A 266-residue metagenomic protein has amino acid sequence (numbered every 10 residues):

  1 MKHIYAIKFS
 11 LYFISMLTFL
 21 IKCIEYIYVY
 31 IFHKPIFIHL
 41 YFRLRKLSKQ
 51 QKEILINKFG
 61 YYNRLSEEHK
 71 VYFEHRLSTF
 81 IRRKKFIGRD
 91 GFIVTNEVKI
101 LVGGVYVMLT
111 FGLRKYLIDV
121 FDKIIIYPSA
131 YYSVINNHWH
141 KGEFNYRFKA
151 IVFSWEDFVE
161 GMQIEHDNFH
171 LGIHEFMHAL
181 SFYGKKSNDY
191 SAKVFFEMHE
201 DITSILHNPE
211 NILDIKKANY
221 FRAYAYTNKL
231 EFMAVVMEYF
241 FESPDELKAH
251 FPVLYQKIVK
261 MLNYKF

Functional and structural regions predicted by a protein language model:
M1, Y5-I38: N-terminal signal-anchor transmembrane alpha helix of single-pass membrane proteins, serving as the membrane-anchoring
Y30-K141, Y146, L254-K265: A metal-dependent hydrolase signature that marks the N-terminal structural subdomain at the beginning of catalytic folds
S66, D167-Y183, A234: Active-site recognition of the HExxH zinc-binding catalytic motif
Y72, Q163, D167, L171 (+1 more regions): Short, well-structured alpha-helical interface segments that form or flank functional binding sites
R83, I87, I118, I124 (+5 more regions): Long, contiguous internal "core" modules enriched in hydrophobic/ aromatic residues
I100-L113, S129-F148, F153, D157-Q163 (+1 more regions): Metalloprotease/metallohydrolase-associated module, dominated by Zn2+-dependent proteases
